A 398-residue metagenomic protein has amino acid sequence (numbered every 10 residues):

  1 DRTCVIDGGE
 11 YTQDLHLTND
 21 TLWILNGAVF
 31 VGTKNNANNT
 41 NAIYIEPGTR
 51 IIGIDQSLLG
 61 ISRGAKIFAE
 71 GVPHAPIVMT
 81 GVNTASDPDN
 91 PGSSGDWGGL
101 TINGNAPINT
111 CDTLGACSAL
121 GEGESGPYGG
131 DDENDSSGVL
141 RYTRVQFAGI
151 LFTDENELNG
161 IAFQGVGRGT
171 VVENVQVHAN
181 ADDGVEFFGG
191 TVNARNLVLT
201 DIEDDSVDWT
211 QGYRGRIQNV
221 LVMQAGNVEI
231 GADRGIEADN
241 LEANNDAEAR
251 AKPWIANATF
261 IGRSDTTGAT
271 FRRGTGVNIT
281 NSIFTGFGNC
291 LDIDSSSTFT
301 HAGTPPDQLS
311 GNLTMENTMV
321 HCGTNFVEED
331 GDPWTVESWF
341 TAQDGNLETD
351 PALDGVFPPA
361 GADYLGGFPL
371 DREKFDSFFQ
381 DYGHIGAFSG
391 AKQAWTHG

Functional and structural regions predicted by a protein language model:
R2-A42, Q56-K66, G71-V72, V78-G398: Extracellular beta-rich repeat passengers
